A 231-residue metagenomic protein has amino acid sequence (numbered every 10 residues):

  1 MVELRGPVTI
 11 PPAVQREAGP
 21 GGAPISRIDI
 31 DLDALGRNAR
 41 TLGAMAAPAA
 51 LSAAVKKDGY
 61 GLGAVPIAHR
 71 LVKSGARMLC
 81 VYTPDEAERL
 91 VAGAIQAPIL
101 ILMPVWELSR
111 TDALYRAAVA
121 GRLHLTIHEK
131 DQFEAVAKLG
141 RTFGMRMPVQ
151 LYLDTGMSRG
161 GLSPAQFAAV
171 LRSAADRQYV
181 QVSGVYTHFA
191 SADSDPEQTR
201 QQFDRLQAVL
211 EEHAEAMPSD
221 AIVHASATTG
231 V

Functional and structural regions predicted by a protein language model:
V2-L4, V8, A169, V182: Hydrophobic transmembrane signal anchors and adjacent membrane-proximal interface regions, especially in viral
E3-I30, A34: Generic N-terminal amphipathic, Lys/Arg-enriched alpha-helix
G22, S26-D29, R37, A50-I222: Active-site-proximal beta-alpha core segment in soluble small-molecule metabolic enzymes
T41: Solvent-exposed, charged/polar functional surfaces in cytosolic regulatory/catalytic domains
M45: Conserved PLP-enzyme active-site core in the AAT-like
L114, T228-V231: Catalytic cores of alpha/beta
A221-T229: Acidic carboxylate-rich catalytic motifs and surrounding loops in phosphoryl-/glycosyl-chemistry enzymes
